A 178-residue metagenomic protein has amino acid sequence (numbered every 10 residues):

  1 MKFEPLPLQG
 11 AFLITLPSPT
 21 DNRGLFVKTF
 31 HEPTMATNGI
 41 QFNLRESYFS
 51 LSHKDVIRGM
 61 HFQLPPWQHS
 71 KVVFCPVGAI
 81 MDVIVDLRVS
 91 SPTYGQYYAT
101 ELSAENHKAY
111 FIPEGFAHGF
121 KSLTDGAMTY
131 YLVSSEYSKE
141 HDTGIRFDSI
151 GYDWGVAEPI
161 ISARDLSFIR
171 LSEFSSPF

Functional and structural regions predicted by a protein language model:
M1-E105, T124-G126, Y131-F178: Non-catalytic, conserved peripheral segments adjacent to functional cores
L102-F111, F116-L123: Beta-rich strand-turn-strand
